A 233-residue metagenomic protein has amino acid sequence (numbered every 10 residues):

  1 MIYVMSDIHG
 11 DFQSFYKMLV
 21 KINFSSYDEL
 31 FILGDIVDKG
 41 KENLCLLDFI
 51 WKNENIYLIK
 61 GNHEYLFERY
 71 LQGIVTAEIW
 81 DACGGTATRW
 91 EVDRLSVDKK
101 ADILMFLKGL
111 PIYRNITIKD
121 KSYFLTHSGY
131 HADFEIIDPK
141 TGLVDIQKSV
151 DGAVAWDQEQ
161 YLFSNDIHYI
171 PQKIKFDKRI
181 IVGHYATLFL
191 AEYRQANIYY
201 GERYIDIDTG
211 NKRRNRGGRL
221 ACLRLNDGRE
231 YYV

Functional and structural regions predicted by a protein language model:
M1-F49, N53: N-terminal active-site segment of His-dependent metallophosphoesterases
M1-H9, Y123-G129, I205-I207: Active-site-proximal beta-strand elements of phosphoester/diester hydrolases
D7, D35, I50, G61-N62 (+6 more regions): Divalent metal-coordination and catalytic microenvironments
H9-Q13, D38-K41, Y65-E68, A132 (+2 more regions): Active-site environment of divalent metal-dependent phosphoester hydrolases
D28, N55-I56, Y123, Y204: Short, conserved active-site loop motifs that form the nucleotide-linked donor/cofactor pocket
N43-I116, D120-K121, T141, D145-I146 (+1 more regions): Active-site neighborhood of divalent metal-dependent phosphoester bond hydrolases
K99-T126, H131, E135-F189: His/acidic metal-ligating clusters that form di-metal
L162, D166-Y232: Conserved beta-sheet core of the metallophosphoesterase superfamily
